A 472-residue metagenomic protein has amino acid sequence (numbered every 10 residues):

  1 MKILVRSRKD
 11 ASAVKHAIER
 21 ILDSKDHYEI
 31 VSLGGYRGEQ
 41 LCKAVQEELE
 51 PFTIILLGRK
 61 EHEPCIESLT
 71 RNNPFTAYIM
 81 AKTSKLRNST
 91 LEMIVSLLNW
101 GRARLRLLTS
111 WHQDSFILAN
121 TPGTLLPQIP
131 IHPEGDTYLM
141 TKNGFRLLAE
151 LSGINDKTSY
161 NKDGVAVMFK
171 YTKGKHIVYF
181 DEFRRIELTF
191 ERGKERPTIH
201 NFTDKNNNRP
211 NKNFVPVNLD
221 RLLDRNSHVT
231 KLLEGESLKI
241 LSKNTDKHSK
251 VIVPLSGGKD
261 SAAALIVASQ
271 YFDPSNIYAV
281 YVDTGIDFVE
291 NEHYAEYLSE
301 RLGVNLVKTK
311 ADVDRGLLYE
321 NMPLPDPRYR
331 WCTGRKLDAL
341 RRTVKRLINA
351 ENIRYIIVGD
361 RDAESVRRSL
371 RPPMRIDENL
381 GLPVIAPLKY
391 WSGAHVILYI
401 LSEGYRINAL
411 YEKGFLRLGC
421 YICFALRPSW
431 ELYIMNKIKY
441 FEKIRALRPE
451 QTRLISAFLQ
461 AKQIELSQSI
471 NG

Functional and structural regions predicted by a protein language model:
M1-P254, K259-G472: Nucleotide-activated chemistry modules centered on ATP-dependent adenylation/adenylyltransferase
